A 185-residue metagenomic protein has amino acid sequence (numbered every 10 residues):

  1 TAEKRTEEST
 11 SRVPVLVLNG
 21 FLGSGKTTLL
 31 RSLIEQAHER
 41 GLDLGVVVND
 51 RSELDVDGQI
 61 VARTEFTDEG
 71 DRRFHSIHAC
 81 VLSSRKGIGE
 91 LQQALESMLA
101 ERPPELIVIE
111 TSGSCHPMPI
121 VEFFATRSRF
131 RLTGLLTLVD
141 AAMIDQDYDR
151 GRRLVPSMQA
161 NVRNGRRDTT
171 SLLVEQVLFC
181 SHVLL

Functional and structural regions predicted by a protein language model:
R5-N19, S24-R166, T170-S171: Nucleotide-state-sensitive switch-loop elements of NTP-binding domains
T170-L185: Contiguous mid-protein beta-loop-alpha structural module that forms a pocket-lining wall or clamp of enzyme active
